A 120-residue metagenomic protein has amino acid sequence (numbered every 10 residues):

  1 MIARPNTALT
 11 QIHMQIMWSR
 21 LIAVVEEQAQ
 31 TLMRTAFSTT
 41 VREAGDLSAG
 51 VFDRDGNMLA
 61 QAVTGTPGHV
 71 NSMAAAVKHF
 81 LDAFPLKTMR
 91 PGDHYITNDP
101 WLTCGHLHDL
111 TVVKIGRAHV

Functional and structural regions predicted by a protein language model:
I2-D53, N57-M73, V77: Long, charge-dense accessory insertions within large macromolecular proteins
Q30, S38, N57, A74-I115: Conserved mixed alpha/beta core segments that line enzyme active sites in large multi-domain catalysts
A49-V51, V113-G116: Short beta-strand scaffold segments in enzyme catalytic cores
A118-V120: Conserved small/polar residues in nucleotide/adenosyl-binding loops
